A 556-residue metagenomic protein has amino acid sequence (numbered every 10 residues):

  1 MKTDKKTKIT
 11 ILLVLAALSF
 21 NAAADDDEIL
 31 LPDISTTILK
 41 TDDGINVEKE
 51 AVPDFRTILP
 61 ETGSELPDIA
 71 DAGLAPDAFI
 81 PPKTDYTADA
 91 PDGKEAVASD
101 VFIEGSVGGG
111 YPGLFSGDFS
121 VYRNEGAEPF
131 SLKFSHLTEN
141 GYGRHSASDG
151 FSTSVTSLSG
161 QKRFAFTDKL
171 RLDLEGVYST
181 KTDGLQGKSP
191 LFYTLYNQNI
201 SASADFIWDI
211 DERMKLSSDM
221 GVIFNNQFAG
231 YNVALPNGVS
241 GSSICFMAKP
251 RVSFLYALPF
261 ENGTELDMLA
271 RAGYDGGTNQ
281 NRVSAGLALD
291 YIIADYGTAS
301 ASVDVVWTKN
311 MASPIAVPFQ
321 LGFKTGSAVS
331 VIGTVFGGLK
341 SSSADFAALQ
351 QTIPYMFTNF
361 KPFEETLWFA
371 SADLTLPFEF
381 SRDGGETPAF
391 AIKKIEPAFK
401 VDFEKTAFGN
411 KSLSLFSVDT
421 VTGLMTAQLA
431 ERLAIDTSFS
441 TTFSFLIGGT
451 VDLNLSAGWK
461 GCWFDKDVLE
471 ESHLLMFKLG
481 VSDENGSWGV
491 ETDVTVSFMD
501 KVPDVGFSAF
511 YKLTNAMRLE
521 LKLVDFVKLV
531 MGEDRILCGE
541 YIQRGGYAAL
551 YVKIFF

Functional and structural regions predicted by a protein language model:
A72, A516-R518, L523, I542-F556: Outer-membrane beta-barrel "beta-signal"
D85-D89, E95-L158, K169-L170, T180-T182: Outer-membrane beta-barrel translocator/receptor signature
S99-V101, G113-F115, S152-T156, T194-A202 (+8 more regions): Residues that define the transmembrane beta-barrel architecture of outer-membrane proteins
G109-Y111, E125, H136-N140, G176-G184 (+16 more regions): Transmembrane beta-strands of outer-membrane beta-barrel pores
A127-S131, D168-L174, D209-S218, A257-M268 (+7 more regions): Repeated loop/turn-to-beta-strand initiation elements of outer-membrane beta-barrel proteins
E139, H145-S157, E175-R213, I223-M247: Flexible loop and strand-edge segments within Gram-negative outer membrane beta-barrel domains
M311, G326-A370, I395, F399-V421 (+1 more regions): Surface-exposed extracellular loop regions of Gram-negative outer-membrane beta-barrel proteins, predominantly
F357-T375, D383-A389, K394-T450, M476: Outer membrane beta-barrel strand-and-loop segments of large Gram-negative receptors, especially TonB-dependent
